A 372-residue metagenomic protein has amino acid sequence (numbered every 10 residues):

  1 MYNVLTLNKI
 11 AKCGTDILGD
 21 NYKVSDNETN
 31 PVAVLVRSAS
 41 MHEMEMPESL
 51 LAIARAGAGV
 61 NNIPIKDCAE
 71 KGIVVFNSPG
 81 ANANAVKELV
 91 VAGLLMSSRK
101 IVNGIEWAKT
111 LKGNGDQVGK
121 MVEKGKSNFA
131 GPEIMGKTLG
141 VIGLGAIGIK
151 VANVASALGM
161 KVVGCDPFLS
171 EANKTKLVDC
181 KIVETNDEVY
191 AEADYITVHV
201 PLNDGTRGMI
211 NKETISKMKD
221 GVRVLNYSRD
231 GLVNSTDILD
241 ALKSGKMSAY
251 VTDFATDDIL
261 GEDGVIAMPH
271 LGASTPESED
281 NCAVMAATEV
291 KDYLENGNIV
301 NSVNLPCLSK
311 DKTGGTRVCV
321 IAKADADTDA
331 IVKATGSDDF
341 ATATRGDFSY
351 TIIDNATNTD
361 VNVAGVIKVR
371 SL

Functional and structural regions predicted by a protein language model:
M1-S78, A191, N211-E213, N234 (+2 more regions): An N-terminal-biased, well-structured beta-alpha scaffold segment characteristic of Rossmann-like dinucleotide-binding
A39-E45, P167-I259, S274: Rossmann-like adenosine-cofactor binding region
P79-T138, N301-S302: Phosphate-binding beta-alpha-beta segment of Rossmann-like dinucleotide-binding domains, i.e., the NAD(P)
K87-E106, N153-M160, M285-N298: Oxidoreductase and adenylate-handling cofactor-binding alpha/beta cores
L144-G145: Glycine-rich Rossmann-fold phosphate-binding loop(s) that bind the pyrophosphate of adenine dinucleotide cofactors
G148-I149: N-terminal Rossmann-fold NAD(P) dinucleotide-binding loop
K161, D220-G314, V318-K323, D354-D360 (+1 more regions): Rossmann-like dinucleotide-binding domain for NAD(H)/NADP(H)
A322-D339: Short amphipathic alpha-helix segments
